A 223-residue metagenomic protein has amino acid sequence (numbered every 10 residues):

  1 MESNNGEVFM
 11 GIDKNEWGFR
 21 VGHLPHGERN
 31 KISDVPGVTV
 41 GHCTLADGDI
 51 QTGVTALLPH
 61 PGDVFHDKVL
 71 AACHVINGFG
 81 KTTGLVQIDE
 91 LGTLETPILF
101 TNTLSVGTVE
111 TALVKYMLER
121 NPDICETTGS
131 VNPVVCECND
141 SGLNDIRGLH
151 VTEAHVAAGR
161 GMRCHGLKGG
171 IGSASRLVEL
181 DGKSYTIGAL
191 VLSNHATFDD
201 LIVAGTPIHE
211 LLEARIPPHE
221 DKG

Functional and structural regions predicted by a protein language model:
G6-G223: A structural signal for small-residue-enriched, beta-sheet-centric alpha/beta enzyme cores and oligomeric scaffold folds
